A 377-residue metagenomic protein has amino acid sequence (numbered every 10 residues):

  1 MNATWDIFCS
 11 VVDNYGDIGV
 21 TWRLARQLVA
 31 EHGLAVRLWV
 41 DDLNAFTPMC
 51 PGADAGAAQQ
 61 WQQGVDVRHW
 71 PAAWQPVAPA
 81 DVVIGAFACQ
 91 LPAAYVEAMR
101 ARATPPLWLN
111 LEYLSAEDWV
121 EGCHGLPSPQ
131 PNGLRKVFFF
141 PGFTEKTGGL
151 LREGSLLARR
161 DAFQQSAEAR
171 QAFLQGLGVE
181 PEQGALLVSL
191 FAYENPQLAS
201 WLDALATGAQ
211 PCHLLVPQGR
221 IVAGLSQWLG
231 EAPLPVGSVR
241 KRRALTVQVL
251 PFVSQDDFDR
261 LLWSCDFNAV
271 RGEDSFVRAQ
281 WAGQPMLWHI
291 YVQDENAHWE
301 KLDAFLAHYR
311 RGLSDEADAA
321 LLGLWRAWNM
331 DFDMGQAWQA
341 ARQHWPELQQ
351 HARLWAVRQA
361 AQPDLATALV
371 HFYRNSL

Functional and structural regions predicted by a protein language model:
N2-D6: Extreme N-terminal starter segment of soluble prokaryotic enzymes
I7-I18, F191-P196, F267: Short, glycine-rich nucleotide/cofactor-binding loops
C9-G33, R37-G133, G219: Active-site and donor-binding regions of nucleotide-sugar-utilizing enzymes
W22-R26, F252-K301: A donor-sugar binding/catalytic signature common to diverse glycosyltransferases and related nucleotide-sugar
A103-L107, Q210, Q284: A short helix->loop->beta-strand "cap" motif at the edges of active sites that frequently abuts
E112-A199: A nucleotide-sugar donor-handling region in carbohydrate enzymes
E153-S155, R311-L377: C-terminal amphipathic helix plus adjacent low-complexity, charged tail appended to glycosyltransferase catalytic
A172, V179-D259: Donor-nucleotide binding loops and adjacent catalytic segments primarily of GT-B fold Leloir glycosyltransferases
